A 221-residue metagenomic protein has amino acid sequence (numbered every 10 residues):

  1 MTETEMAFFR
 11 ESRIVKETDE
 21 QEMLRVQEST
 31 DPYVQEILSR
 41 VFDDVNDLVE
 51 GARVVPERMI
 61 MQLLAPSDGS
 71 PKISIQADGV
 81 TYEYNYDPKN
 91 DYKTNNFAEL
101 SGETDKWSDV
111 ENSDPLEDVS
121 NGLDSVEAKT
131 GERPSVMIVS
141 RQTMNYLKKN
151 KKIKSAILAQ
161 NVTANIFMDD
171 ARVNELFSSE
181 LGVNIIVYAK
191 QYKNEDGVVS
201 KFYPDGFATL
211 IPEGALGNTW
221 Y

Functional and structural regions predicted by a protein language model:
M1-D124, N145-L147, K152: Flexible, glycine/threonine- and acidic-rich loop/arm segments that mediate assembly and lattice contacts in viral
I75-G79, T130-E132, F202: A generic structural signal for short, non-catalytic loop/turn and secondary-structure boundary residues
T104-V110, N150, K154-Y221: Sequence/fold signature of self-assembling virion shell proteins
L116-I166, D170-L176: Ordered core of a single globular domain
